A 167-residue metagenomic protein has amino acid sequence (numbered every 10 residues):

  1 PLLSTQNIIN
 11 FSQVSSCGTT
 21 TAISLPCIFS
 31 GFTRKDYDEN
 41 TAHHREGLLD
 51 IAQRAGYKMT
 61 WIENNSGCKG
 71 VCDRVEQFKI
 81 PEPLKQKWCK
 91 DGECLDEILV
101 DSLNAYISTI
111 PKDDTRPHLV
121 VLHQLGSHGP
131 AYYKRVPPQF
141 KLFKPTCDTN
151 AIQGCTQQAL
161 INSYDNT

Functional and structural regions predicted by a protein language model:
P1, N166-T167: Metal-dependent active-site segment of extracytoplasmic phospho-/sulfohydrolases and closely related
P1-D148: Active-site-proximal alpha/beta segments of enzymes that process anionic O-linked groups
G92, I161-N166: Membrane-interface anchor segments at the N-terminal boundary of transmembrane helices in multi-pass membrane enzymes
C147-N162: Short, flexible loop segments at boundaries between secondary-structure elements
